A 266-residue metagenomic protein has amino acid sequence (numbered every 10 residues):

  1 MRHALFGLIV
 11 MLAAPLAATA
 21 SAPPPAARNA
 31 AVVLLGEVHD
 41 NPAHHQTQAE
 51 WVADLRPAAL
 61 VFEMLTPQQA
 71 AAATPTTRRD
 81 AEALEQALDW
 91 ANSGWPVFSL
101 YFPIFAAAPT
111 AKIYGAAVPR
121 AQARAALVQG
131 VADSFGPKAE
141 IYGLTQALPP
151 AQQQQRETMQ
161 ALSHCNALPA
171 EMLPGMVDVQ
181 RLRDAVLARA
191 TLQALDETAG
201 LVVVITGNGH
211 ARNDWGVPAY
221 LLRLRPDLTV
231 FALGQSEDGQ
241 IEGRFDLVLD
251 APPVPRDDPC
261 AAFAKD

Functional and structural regions predicted by a protein language model:
A4-A31: N- or domain-start disorder-to-order transition segments that initiate the globular core
P23-L55: Zymogen propeptides
V38-N41, L65-Q69, P119-A123, N208-R212 (+1 more regions): Solvent-exposed loop/turn segments at secondary-structure junctions within structured extracellular/periplasmic domains
A43, T47, P67-T76: Membrane-embedded segments
H45-D54, P103-I104, A190, G216-Y220: A short acidic, amphipathic alpha-helical/loop segment
A59-T66, F231-Q235: Short internal beta-strands
A72-A194: A substrate-binding/cap region within the structured catalytic cores of diverse enzymes
V186, L192-L195, V203, H210-D266: C-terminal regions of proteins
